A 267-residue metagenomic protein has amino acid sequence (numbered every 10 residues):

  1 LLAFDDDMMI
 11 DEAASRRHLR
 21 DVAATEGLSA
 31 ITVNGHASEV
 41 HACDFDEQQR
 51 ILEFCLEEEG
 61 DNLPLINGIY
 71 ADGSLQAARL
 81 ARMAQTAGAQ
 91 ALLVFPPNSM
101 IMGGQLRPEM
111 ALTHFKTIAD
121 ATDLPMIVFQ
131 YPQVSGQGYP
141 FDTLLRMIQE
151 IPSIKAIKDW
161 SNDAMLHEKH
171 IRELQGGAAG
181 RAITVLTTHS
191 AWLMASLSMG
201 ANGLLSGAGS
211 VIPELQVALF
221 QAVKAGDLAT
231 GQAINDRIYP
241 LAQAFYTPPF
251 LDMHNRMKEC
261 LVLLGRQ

Functional and structural regions predicted by a protein language model:
L1-G138: Active-site beta->alpha loop and helix N-cap motifs at the rims of alpha/beta catalytic domains
S15, L52, A77, F115 (+4 more regions): A general structural signal for well-ordered alpha-helical segments in protein cores
E26-G27, G88, I151, A178 (+2 more regions): Glycine-centered loop/turn motif at secondary-structure junctions
I31-V33, G177, F250-R256: Juxtamembrane/interface motifs at transmembrane-helix termini
E57, M194, Q221, K258-V262: Generic alpha-helical structural context detector
T117-D120, P132-P249: Catalytic alpha/beta core domains of metabolic enzymes, predominantly
F245, P249-Q267: C-terminal extensions of enzymes
